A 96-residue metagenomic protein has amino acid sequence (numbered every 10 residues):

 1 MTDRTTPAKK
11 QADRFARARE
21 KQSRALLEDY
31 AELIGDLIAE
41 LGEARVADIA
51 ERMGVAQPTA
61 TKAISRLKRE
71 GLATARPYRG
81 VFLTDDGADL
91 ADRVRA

Functional and structural regions predicted by a protein language model:
M1-R17: Long, low-complexity, charged/polar intrinsically disordered regions in eukaryotic proteins
D13-V55: N-terminal helix-turn-helix DNA-binding core of bacterial DNA-binding proteins
P58: Key DNA-contact positions within bacterial/archaeal DNA-binding proteins
I64-S65: Short, hydrophobic-biased segments on the C-terminal half of alpha helices that form "recognition helices"
K68-Y78: A short, conserved structural fragment
R79-R95: Basic, amphipathic "hinge/linker" alpha-helix immediately C-terminal to the N-terminal HTH DNA-binding motif
